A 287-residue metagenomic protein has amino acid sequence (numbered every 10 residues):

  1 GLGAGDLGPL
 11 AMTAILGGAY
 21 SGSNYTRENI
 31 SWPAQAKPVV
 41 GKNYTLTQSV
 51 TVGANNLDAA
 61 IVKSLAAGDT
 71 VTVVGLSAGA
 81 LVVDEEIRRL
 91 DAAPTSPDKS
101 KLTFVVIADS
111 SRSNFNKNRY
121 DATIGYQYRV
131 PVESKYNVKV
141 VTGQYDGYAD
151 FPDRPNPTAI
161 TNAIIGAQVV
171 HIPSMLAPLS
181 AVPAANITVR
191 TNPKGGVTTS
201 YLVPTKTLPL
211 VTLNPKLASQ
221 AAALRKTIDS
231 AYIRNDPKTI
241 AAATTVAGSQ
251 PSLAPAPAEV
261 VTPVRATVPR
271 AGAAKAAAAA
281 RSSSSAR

Functional and structural regions predicted by a protein language model:
G1-T70, R112, V141-R154, T158-T161 (+3 more regions): Active-site catalytic motif of lipid deacylating hydrolases and related acyltransferases
A54-Y148: Serine-dependent carboxylesterase/thioesterase catalytic core of lipase-like alpha/beta-hydrolase/SGNH enzymes
K117-N192: Helical cap/lid subdomain of alpha/beta-hydrolase-fold lipid enzymes that gates access to the catalytic pocket
V197-Y201: Extracytoplasmic/lumenal ectodomains and periplasmic regions of secretory and membrane proteins
A276-R287: Intrinsically disordered, compositionally biased tail regions
